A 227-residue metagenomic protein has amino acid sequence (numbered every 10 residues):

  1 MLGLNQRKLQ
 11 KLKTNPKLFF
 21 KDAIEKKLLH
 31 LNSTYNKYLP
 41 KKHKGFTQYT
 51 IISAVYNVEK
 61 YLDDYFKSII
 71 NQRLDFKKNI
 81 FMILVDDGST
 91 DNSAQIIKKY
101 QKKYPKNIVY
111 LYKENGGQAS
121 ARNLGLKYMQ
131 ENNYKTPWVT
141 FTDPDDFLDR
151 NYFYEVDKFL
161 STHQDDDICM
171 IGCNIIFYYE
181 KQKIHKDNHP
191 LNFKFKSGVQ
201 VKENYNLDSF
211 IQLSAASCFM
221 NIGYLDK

Functional and structural regions predicted by a protein language model:
T47-T50, F81: Cell-envelope/extracellular polymer assembly enzymes that use nucleotide-activated donors
V58-R73: Short, well-formed alpha-helical segments that are part of the catalytic scaffolds of diverse glycosyltransferases
Y61-D63, D91-Y100, F147, N151: Acidic helix N-cap motif at the loop->helix transition within catalytic regions of sugar-transfer enzymes
S68, D86-Q95, G117: A conserved acidic beta->alpha catalytic loop
K78-G88, V109-E114, P144: Short beta-strand/loop segment that forms part of the nucleotide-sugar
K113-N133: Glycine-rich, basic loop-to-helix element that forms the pyrophosphate-binding segment of sugar-nucleotide handling
V139: Short aromatic/hydrophobic "clamp" motif used to bind/position activated sugar donors
D149, Y154-Y224: Flexible acidic/His/Gly-enriched loops in nucleotide-sugar-dependent glycosyltransferase catalytic domains
